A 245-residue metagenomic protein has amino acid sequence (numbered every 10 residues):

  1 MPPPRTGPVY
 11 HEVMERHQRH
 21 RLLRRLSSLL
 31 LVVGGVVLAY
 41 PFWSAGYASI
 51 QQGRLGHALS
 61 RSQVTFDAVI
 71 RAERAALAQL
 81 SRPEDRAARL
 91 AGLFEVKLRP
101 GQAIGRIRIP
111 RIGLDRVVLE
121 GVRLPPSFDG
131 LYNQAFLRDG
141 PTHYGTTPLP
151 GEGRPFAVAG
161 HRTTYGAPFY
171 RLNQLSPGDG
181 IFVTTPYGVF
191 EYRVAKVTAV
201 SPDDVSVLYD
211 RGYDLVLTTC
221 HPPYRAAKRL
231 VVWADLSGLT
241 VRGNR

Functional and structural regions predicted by a protein language model:
M1-R21: N-terminal Lys/Arg-rich, disordered targeting/topogenic segments
R19-R245: Solvent-exposed, non-transmembrane regions of membrane-associated and secreted proteins
